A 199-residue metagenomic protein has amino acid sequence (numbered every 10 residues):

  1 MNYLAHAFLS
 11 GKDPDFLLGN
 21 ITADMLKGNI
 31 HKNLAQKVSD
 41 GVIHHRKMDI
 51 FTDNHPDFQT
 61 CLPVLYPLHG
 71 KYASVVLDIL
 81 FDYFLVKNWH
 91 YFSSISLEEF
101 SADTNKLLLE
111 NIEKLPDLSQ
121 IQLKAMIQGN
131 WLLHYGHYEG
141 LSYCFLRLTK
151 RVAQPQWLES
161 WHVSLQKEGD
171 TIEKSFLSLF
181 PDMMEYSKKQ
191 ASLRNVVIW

Functional and structural regions predicted by a protein language model:
M1-I43, K47-W199: N-terminal leader/auxiliary helical segments
